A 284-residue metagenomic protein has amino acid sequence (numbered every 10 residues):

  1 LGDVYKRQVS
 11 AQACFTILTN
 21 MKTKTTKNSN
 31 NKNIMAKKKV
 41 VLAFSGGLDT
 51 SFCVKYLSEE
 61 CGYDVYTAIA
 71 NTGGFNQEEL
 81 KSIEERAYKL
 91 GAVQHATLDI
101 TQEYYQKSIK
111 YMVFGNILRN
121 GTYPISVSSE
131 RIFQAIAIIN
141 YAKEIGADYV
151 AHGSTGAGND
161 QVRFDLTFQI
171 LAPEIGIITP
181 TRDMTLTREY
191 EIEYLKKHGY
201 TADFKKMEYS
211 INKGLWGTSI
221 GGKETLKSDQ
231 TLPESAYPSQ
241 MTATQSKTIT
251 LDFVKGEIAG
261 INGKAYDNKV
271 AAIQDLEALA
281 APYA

Functional and structural regions predicted by a protein language model:
L1-Y5: Short, small-residue-biased leader/transition segments that mark boundaries at the very start of proteins
T25-T26: Intrinsic disorder/low-complexity segments
K32-A284: Nucleotide-activated chemistry modules centered on ATP-dependent adenylation/adenylyltransferase
